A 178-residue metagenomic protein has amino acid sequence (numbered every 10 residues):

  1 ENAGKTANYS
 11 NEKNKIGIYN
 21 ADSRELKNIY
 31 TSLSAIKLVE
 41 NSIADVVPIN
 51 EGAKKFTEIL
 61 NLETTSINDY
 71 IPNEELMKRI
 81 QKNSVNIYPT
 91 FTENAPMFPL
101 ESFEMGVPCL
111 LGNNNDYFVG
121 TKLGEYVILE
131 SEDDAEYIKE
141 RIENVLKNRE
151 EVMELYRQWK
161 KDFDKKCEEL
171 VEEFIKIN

Functional and structural regions predicted by a protein language model:
K5-K27, L33-K37, D45: Conserved donor-binding/catalytic core segment of Leloir-type glycosyltransferases
K54-M77: Nucleotide-activated donor-binding/catalytic signature segment of Leloir-type glycosyltransferases, i.e., the conserved
M77, P99-E104, F118: Short alpha-helical segment that forms part of, or immediately flanks, the ligand-binding pocket in carbohydrate-active
K78-N83: Short alpha-helical donor nucleotide-sugar binding micro-motif in glycosyltransferases
F91: Aromatic "clamp/platform" in nucleotide-sugar-dependent glycosyltransferases that forms part of the donor/acceptor
P108-G112: Short hydrophobic beta-strand element within catalytic cores of glycosyltransferases and related nucleotide-activated
F118-E143: Change "using UDP/GDP/dTDP sugars" to "using nucleotide sugars
E132-D133, L146-N178: A charged, aromatic-enriched C-terminal amphipathic alpha-helix characteristic of glycosyltransferases across folds
